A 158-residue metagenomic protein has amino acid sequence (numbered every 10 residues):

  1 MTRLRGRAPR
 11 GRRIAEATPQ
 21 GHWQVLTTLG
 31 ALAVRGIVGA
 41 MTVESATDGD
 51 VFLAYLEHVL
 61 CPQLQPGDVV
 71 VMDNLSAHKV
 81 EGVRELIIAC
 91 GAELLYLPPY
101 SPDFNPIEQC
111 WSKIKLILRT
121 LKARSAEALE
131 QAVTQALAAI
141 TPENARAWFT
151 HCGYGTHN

Functional and structural regions predicted by a protein language model:
M1-N158: Short functional hotspots at interaction and active-site rims
